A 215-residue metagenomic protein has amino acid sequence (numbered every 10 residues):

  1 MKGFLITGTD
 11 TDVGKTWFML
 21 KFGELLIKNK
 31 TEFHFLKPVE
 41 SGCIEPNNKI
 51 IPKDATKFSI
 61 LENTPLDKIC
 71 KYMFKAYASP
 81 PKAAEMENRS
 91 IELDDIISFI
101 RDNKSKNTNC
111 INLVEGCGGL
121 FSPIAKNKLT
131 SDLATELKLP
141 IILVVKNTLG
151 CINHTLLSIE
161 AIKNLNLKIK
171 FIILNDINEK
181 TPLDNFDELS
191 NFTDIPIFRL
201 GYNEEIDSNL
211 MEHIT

Functional and structural regions predicted by a protein language model:
M1-L5, E32: Extreme N-terminal starter segment of soluble prokaryotic enzymes
L5-M19: Glycine-rich phosphate-binding P-loop
T9, P38, K146, L174-I177 (+1 more regions): Cofactor-binding loop segments of dinucleotide-utilizing enzymes, especially the Rossmann-like FAD- and NAD(P)+-binding
W17-S90, K104: N-terminal phosphate/diphosphate-binding loop that engages ATP/GTP or pyrophosphate donors across diverse enzyme folds
F22, G116-D194: Conserved catalytic-core segment of NTP-binding enzymes
A78, S190-N209: Beta-strand-loop-alpha "switch" segments that mediate conformational coupling across diverse proteins
P80-I124, S131: Phosphate-binding/switch loop-helix module in NTP-utilizing enzymes
A84-E87, S208-T215: Short, surface-exposed amphipathic charged segments that create phosphate/polyanion-binding patches used for binding
